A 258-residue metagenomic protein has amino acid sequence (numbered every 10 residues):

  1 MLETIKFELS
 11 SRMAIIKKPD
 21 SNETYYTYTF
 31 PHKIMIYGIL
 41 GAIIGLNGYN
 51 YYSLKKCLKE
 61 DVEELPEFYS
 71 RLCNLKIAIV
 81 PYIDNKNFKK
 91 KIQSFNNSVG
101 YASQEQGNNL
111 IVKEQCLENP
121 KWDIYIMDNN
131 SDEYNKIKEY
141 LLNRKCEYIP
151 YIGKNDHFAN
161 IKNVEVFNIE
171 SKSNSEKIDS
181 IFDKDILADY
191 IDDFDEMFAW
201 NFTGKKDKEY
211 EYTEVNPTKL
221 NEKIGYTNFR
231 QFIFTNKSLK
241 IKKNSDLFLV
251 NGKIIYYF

Functional and structural regions predicted by a protein language model:
M1-K6: Extreme N-terminal starter segment of soluble prokaryotic enzymes
M13-P19: Short N-terminal binding/cap micro-motifs at the start of the first secondary-structure element
P19-V99: Glycine/small-residue-rich interface belts in oligomeric ring/scaffold proteins and their assembly partners
Y69-L72, V80-F258: Internal, well-folded beta-alpha domain core
